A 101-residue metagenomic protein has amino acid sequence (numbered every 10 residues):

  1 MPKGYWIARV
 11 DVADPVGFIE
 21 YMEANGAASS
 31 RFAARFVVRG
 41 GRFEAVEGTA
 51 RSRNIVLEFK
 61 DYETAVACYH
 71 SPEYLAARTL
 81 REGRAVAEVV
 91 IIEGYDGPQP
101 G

Functional and structural regions predicted by a protein language model:
M1-R53, K60-H70, E93-G101: Short S/T/G/P-rich N-terminal loop/turn motif that feeds into the first structured element of a domain
V66-C68, Y74-I91: C-terminal structural segments of small proteins and small subunits
